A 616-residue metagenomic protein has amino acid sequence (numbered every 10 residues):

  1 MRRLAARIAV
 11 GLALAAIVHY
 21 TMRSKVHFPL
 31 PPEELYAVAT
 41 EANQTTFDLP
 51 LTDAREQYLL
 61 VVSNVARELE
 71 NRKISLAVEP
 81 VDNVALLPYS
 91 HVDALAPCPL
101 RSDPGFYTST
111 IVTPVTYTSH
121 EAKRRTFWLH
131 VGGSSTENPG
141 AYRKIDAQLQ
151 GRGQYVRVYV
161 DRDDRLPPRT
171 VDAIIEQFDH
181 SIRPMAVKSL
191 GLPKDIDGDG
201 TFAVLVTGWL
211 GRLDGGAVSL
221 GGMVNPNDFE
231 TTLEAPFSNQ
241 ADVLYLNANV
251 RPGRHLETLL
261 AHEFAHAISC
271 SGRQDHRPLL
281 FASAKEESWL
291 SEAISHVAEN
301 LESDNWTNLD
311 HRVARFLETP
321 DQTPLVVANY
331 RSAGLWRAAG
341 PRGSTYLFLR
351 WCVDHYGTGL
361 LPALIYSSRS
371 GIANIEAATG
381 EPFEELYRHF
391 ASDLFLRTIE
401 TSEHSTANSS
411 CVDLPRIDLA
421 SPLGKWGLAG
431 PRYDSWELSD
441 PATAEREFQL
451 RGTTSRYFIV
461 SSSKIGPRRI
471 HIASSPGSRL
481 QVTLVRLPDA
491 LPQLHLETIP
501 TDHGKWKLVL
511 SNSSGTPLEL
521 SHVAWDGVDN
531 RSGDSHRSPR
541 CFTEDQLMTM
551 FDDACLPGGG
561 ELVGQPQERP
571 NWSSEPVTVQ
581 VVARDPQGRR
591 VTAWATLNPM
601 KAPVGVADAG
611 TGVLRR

Functional and structural regions predicted by a protein language model:
M22-Q44, D48-T52, L69, S370-H495 (+2 more regions): Beta/coil-rich, acidic/histidine-enriched accessory regions frequently appended to metallopeptidases
R152-E287, I294, D304-T307, L317-T319: Juxtacatalytic substrate-recognition/specificity segment
P226-N239, R254, D275-Y346, R350-W351 (+3 more regions): Acidic/His/Gly-enriched intrinsically disordered linker/tail segments that often contain short helix/coil "MoRF-like"
P500-K507, S574-T578: Short, solvent-exposed loop/turn segments enriched in Ser/Thr/Gly
G515-L520, V591: Short acidic/proline- and small/hydrophobic-mixed sequence motifs that coincide with surface turns and coil-to-beta
L518-R531: Short acidic, flexible loop segments centered on an aromatic residue
G533-W572: Intrinsically disordered, low-complexity Pro/Gly/Ser/Thr-rich segments with frequent PxxP/GP/PP motifs and embedded
G560, P566-V606: Terminal connector regions
